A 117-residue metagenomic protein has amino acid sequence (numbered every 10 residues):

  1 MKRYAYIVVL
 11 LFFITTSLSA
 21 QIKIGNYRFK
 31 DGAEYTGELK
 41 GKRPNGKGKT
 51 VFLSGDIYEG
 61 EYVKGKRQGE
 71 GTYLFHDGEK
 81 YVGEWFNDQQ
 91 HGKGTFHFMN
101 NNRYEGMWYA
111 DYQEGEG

Functional and structural regions predicted by a protein language model:
Y4-I14: Sec-dependent N-terminal signal peptides
A20-I57: N-terminal segments that cap or nucleate solenoid repeat domains
E34-P44, I57-Q68, K80-H91, R103-G115: Conserved anchor residues at repeat-unit boundaries in beta-strand-based tandem repeats, strongest for the MORN repeat
